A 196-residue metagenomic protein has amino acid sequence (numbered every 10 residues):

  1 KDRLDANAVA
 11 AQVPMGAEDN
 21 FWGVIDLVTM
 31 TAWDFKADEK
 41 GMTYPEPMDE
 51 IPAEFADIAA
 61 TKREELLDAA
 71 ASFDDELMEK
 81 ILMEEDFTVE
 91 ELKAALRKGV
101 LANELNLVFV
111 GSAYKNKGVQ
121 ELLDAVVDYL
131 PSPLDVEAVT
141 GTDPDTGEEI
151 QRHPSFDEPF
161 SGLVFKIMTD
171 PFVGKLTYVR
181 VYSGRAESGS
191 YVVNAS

Functional and structural regions predicted by a protein language model:
K1-S196: Structural and coupling elements of P-loop NTPases
